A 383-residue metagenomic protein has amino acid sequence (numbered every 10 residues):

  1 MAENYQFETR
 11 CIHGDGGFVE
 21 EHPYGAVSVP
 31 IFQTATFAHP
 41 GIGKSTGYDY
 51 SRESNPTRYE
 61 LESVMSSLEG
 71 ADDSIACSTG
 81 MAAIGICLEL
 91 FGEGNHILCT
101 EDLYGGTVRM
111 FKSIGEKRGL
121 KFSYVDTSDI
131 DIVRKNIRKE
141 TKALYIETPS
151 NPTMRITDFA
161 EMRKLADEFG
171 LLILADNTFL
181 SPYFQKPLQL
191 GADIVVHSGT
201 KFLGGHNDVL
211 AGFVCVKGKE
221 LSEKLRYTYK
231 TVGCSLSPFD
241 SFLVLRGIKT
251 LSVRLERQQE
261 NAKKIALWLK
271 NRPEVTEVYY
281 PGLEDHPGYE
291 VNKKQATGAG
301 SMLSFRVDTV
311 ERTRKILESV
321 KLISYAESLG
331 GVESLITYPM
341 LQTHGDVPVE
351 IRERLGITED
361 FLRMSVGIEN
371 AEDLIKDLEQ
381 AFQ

Functional and structural regions predicted by a protein language model:
A2-E3, G16-E20, S74-E274, Y279 (+1 more regions): Conserved PLP-enzyme active-site core in the AAT-like
A2-N55, L61-V64: N-terminal "arm"/small-domain region of PLP-dependent enzymes with the aminotransferase-like
T36-F37, V216-E220, I248, V307-E311: Short loop segments at secondary-structure junctions
T36-G85, L90, G106-S113: Conserved N-terminal alpha-helix of the aminotransferase class I/II PLP-enzyme fold
K112, S123, K139, R254 (+3 more regions): PLP-dependent enzyme catalytic core of the Aspartate aminotransferase-like
V232-G233, V320-G330, A381-Q383: A common structural junction motif
V244-V253, G300-D308, R363-G367: Short, well-ordered beta-strand elements within core beta-sheets of diverse protein domains
K263-E327, V347-E353: Conserved small-domain helix->loop->beta segment predominantly found in fold-type I
